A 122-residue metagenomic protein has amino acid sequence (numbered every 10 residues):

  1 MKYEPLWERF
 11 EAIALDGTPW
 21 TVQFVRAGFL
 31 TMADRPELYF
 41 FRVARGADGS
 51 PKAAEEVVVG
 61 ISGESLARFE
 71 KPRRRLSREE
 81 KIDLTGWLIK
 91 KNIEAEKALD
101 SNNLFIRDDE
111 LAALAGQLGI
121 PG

Functional and structural regions predicted by a protein language model:
M1-G122: Extended, alpha-helix-rich binding/interface surfaces that flank or overlap catalytic cores and mediate recognition
